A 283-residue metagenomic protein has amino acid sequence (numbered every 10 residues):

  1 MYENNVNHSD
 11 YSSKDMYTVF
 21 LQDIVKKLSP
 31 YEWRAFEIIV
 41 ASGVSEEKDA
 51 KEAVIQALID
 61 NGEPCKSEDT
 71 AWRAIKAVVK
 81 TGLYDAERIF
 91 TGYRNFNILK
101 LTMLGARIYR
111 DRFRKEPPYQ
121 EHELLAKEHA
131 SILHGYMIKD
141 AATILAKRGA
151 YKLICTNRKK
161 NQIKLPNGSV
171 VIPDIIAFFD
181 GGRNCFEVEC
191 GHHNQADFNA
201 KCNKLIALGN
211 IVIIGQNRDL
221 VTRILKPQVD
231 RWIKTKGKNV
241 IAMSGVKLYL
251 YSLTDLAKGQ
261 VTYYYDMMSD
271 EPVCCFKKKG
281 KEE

Functional and structural regions predicted by a protein language model:
M1-Q120: Nuclease-adjacent, charged terminal/linker segments that flank catalytic cores
Y2-V6, M16-I24, A196-N203, N210 (+3 more regions): Non-catalytic C-terminal interaction segments of nucleic acid-processing enzymes
D60-P64, H122-E128, R223: Short, flexible/disordered intra-domain loops and linkers
A71, I138, V171, N194-F198: Amphipathic coiled-coil/heptad-repeat helices and related helical stalk/stem segments that mediate oligomerization
V78, C202-L205: Generic structural signal for hydrophobic
I108-K164: Solvent-exposed, charged helical/coil patches that constitute nucleic-acid or partner-interaction surfaces
A142-N194: Active-site metal-binding core of divalent-cation-utilizing nuclease and nuclease-like domains
Y151-K152, I175, G182-F186, L208-Q216 (+2 more regions): Hydrophobic beta-strand segments of well-ordered beta-sheets in folded domains
